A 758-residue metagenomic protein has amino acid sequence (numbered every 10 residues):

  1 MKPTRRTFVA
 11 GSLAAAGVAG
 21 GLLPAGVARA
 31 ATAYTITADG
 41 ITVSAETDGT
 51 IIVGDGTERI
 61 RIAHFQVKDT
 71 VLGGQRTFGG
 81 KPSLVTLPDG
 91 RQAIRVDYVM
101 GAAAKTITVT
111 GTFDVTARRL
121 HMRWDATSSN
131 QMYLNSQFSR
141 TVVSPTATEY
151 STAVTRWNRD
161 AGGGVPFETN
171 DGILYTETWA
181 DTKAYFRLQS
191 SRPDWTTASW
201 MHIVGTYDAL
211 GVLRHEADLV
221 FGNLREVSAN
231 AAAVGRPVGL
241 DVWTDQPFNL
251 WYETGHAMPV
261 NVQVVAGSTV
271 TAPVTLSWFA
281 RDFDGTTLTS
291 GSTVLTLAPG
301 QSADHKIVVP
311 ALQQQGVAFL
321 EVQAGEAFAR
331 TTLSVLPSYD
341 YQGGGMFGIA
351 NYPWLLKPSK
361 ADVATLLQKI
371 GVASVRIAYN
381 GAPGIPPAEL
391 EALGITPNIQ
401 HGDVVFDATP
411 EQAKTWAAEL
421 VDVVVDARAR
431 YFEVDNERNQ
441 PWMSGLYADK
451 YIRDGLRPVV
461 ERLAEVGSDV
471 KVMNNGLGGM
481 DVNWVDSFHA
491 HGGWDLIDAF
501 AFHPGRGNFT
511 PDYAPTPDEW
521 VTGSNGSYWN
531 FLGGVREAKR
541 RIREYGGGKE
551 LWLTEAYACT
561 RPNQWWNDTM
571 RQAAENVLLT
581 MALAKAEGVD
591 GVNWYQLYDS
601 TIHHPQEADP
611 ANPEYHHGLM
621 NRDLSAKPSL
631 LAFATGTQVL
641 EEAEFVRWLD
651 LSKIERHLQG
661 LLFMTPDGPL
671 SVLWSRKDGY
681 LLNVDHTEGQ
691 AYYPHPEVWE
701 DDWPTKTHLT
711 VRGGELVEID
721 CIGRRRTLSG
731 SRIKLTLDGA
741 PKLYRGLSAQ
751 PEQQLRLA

Functional and structural regions predicted by a protein language model:
M1-A15: N-terminal secretory signal peptides and thylakoid transit peptides that target proteins across membranes
T32, H121-A184: Polysaccharide-binding surfaces and accessory modules of carbohydrate-active proteins
T32-G101: Acidic-aromatic substrate-binding/catalytic surfaces of carbohydrate-active enzymes
E168-L240, V262: Beta-strand-rich recognition/accessory modules
H215, N223-E226, L728-A758: C-terminal beta-strand-rich structural cap/linker in extracellular carbohydrate-active enzymes
D449-N576: Noncatalytic carbohydrate-binding groove/subsite architecture in carbohydrate-active enzymes
T560-F633, L651: Aromatic/acidic polysaccharide-binding cleft in carbohydrate-active enzymes
D650-R712, K742: Carbohydrate-binding surface patches
